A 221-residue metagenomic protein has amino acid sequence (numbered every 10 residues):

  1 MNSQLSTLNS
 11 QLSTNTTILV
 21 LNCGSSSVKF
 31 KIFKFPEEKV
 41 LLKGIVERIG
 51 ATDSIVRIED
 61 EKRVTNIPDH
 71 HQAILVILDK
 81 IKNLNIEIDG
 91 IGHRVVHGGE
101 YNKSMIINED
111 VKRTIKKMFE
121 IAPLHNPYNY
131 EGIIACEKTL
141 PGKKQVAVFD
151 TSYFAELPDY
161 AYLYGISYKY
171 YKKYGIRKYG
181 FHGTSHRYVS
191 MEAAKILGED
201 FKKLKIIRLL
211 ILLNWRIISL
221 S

Functional and structural regions predicted by a protein language model:
M1-T14: Short, basic, low-complexity termini and linkers enriched in Ser/Thr/Gly/Pro that act as targeting/leader peptides
I18, S27-I67: Short glycine-rich, Thr/Ser-proximal phosphate-binding strand/loop in the N-terminal lobe of ATP-dependent enzymes
I18-V20, G90-G92, V146, I206-L209: Short glycine-aspartate micro-motif
N22, V46, I91, D150: Residue-level signal for inorganic ion chemistry
C23-V28, L213-I217: Ser/Thr-glycine-rich phosphate-binding loops at phosphate-binding pockets of nucleotides, nucleotide cofactors
G50-D89, M118, G132: Conserved active-site "lid/cap" helical segment
I81-H125, V146, S152-L163: Short beta-strand-loop/turn "lid" adjacent to the catalytic site in phosphate-handling enzymes
N126-P127, I133-S221: Phosphate-binding/catalytic loop of phosphoryl-transfer enzymes
